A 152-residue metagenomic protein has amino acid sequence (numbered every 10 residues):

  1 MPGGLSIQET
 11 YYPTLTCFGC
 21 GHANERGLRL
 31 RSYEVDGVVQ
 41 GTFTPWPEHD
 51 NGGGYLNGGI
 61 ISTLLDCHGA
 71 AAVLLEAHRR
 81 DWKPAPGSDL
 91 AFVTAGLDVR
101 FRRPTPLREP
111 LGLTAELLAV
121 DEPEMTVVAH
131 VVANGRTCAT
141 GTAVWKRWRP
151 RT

Functional and structural regions predicted by a protein language model:
M1-G52: Non-catalytic linker/capping segments at the edges of enzyme domains
M1-P13, T105-T152: HotDog/MaoC-like acyl-thioester-processing domains
Y11-L15, S62-L64, L90-T94: Short acidic/polar alpha-helix capping motifs at helix-coil junctions
E25-G27, D36, N57, H68 (+3 more regions): Short connector loops at helix/strand junctions that flank enzyme active sites, especially segments positioning acidic
Q40-E76, R80: A conserved, well-ordered hydrophobic junction motif at loop->secondary-structure transitions
F43-P45, F101, R147: Hydrophobic residues in beta-strands and at strand termini
A72-G112: Hydrophobic beta-strand-centered segment that forms part of the acyl-chain substrate-binding groove
